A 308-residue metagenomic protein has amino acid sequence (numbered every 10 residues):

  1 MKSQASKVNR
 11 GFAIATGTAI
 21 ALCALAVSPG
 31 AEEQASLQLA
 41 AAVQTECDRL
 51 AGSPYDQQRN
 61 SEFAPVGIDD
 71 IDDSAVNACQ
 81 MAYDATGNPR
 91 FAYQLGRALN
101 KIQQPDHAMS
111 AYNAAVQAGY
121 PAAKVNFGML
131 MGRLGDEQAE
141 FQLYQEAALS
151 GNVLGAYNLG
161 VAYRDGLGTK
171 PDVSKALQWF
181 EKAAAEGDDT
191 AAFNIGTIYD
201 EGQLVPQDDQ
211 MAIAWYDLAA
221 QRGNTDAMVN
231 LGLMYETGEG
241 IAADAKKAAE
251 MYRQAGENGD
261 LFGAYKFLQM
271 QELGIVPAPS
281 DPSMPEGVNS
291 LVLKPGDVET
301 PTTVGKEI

Functional and structural regions predicted by a protein language model:
M1-N9: N-terminal secretory signal peptides that target proteins for export/translocation
A15-A24: Bacterial N-terminal signal peptides
P29-D84, L293, T300, G305: N-terminal leader/linker segments that initiate helical-solenoid repeat arrays
V43, A85-N88, A118-P121, G135 (+10 more regions): Short helix-capping/linker turns of helical repeat alpha-solenoids
Q44-E46, G256-I308: Terminal, low-structured helical/coil segments at or just beyond the last alpha-helical repeat
D69-N77, I102-A114, R133-E146, K170-W179 (+3 more regions): Structural signature of tandem alpha-helical TPR/SEL1-like repeats, specifically the intra-repeat loop/turn
M81-A82, A114-A115, E146-A147, K182-A183 (+2 more regions): Canonical positions in the second alpha-helix
Q94-K101, K124-L134, A156-D165, A192-E201 (+2 more regions): Hydrophobic face of amphipathic alpha-helices that form TPR/SEL1-like repeat modules and related alpha-solenoid
